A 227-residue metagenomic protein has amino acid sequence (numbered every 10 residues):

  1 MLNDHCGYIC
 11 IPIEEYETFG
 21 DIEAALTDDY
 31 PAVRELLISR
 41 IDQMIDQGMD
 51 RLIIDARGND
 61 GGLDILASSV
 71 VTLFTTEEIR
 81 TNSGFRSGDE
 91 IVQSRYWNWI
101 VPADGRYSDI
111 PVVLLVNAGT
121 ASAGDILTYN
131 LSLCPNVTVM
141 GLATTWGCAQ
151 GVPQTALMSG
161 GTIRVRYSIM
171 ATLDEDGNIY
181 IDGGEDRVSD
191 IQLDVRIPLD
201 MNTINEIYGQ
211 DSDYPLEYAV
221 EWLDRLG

Functional and structural regions predicted by a protein language model:
L2-G227: C-terminal "post-core" interaction segments
